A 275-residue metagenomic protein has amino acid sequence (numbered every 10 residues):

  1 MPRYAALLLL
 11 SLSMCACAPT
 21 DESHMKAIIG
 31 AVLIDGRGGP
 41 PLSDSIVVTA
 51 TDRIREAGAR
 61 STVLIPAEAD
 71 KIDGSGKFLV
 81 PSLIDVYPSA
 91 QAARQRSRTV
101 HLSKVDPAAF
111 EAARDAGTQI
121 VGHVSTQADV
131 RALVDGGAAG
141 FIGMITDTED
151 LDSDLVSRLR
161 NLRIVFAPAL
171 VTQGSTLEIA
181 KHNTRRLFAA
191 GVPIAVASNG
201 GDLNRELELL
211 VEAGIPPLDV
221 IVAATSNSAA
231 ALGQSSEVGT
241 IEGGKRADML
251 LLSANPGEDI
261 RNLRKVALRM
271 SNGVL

Functional and structural regions predicted by a protein language model:
M14-A16: C-terminal motif of bacterial Sec signal peptides marking the signal peptidase cleavage site
P19-H24, G39-V80: Histidine-rich, glycine-flanked metal-binding segment
I34-G36: Short solvent-exposed capping/turn motifs at the termini of beta-strands
G74-K104, L133-G136, I142-T146: Metal-associated gating/positioning segment near the N- to mid-region
S82-V86, V100, I120-G122, F141-I142 (+2 more regions): Hydrophobic faces of well-ordered beta-strands that scaffold small-molecule active sites in alpha/beta enzyme cores
A108-E178, A213-G214, A230-L232, S253: Active-site core of metal-dependent hydrolases
E178-N255: His/Asp/Glu-enriched, well-ordered alpha-helical/loop segment that forms or immediately abuts the divalent-metal
G243-L275: C-terminal cap of metal-dependent C-N hydrolases
